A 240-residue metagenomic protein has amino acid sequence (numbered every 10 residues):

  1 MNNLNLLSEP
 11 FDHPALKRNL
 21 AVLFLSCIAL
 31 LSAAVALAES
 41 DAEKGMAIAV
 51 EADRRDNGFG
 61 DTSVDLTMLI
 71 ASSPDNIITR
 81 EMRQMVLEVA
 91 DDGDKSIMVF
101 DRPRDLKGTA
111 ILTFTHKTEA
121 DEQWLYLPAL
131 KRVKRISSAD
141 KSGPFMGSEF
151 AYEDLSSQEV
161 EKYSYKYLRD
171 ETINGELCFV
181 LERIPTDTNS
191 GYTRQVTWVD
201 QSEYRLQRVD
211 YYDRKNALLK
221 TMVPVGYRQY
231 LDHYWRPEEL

Functional and structural regions predicted by a protein language model:
M1-K17: N-terminal secretory signal peptides that target proteins for export/translocation
L37, D41-E43, E161-D170: Long, terminal "pre-/pro-" and other extracytoplasmic accessory regions that lie outside the mature folded/catalytic
S40-A129: N-terminal mature ectodomain segment of secretory-pathway/periplasmic proteins
V50, D101, L112-F114, E122-Y126 (+3 more regions): Gly/Pro-enriched, hydrophobic low-complexity segments that function as extracytoplasmic propeptides/linkers
Q84-L87, K166-T172, V225-R228: Short amphipathic beta-strand and strand-loop transition segments with alternating hydrophobic
